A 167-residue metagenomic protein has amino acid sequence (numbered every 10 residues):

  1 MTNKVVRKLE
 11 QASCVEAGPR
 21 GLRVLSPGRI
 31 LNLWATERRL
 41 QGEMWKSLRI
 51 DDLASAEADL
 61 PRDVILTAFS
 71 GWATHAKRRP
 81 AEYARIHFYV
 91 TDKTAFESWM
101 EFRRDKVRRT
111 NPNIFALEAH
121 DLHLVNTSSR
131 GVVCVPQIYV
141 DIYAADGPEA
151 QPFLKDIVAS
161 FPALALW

Functional and structural regions predicted by a protein language model:
M1-L33: Loop-centered beta-sheet repeat module
T36: Short acidic, glycine/serine/threonine-rich loops at helix termini
R39-W167: Long, low-complexity, charge-rich intrinsically disordered regions
